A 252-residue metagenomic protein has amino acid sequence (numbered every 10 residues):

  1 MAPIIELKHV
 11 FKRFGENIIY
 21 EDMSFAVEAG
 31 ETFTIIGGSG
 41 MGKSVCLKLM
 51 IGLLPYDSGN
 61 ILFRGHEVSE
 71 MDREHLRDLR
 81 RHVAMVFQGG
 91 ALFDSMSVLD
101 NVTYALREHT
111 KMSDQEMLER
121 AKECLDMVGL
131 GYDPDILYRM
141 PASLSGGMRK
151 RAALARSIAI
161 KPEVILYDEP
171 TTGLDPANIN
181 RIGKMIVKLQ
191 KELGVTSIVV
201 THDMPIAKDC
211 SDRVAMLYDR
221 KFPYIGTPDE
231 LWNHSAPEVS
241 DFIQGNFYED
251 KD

Functional and structural regions predicted by a protein language model:
I51: Helix-to-loop junction immediately C-terminal to a conserved catalytic motif
H66-E67, Q115-D135, V187: Conserved ABC ATPase "signature" region
R139-L144, M148: Conserved ABC ATPase signature
A159-E163: A short, proline-enriched helix->beta-strand linker immediately N-terminal to the Walker B motif in ABC-type P-loop
I165-D168: Catalytic Walker B motif of ABC-type/P-loop ATPase nucleotide-binding domains
